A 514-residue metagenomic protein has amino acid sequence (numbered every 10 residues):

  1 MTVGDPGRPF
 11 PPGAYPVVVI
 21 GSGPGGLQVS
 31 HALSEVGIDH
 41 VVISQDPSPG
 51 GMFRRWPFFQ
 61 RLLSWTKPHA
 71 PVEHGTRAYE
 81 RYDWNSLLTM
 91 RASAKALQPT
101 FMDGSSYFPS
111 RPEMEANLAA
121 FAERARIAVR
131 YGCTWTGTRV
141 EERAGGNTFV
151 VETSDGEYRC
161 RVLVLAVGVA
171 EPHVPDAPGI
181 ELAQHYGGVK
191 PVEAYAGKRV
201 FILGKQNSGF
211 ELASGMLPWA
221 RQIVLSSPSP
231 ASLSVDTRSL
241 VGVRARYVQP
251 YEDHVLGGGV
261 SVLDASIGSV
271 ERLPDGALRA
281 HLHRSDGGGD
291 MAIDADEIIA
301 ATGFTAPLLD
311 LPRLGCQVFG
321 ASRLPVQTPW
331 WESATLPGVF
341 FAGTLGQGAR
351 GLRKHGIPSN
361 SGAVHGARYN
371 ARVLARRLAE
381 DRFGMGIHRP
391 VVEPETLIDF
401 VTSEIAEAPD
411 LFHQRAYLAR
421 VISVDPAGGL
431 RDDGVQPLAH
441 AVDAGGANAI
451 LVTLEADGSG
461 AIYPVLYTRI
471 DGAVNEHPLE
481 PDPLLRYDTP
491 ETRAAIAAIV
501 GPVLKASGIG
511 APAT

Functional and structural regions predicted by a protein language model:
M1-V17, H31-D39, I43-D46, R55 (+5 more regions): Rossmann-like nucleotide/phosphate-binding core characteristic of flavoprotein oxidoreductases
T2-F10, A14-Y15, S110-E113, V162-L225 (+2 more regions): Glycine-rich dinucleotide-binding loop and its adjacent helix/turn
I20-V41, V189-V235, L308-D310, W330-F383 (+1 more regions): Rossmann-like dinucleotide/flavin-binding elements
P47-E115, S226-A245, L256-V260, G346-N360 (+2 more regions): Glycine-rich active-site loop/strand segments that organize a redox cofactor
L87-V162, V167-A170, S269-A280, E297: Feature captures the FAD/FMN-dependent oxidoreductase FAD-binding
G132-T136, G188-K190, A265-G268, S285: Conserved SAM/SAH-binding loop
L163-K190, H283-T328, G356, N360: Glycine-rich beta-alpha-beta "Rossmann" dinucleotide-binding loop(s) and their flanking helix/strand
P218-F319, R382-P394, I398-D432, I450: A Rossmann-like FAD-binding core segment of flavoenzymes
